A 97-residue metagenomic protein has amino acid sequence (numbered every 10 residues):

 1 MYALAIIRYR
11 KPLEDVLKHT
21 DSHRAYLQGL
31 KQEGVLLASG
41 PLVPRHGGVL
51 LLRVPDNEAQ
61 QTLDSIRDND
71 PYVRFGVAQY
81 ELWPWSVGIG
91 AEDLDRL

Functional and structural regions predicted by a protein language model:
M1-L97: Conserved, structured core segments of small domains
